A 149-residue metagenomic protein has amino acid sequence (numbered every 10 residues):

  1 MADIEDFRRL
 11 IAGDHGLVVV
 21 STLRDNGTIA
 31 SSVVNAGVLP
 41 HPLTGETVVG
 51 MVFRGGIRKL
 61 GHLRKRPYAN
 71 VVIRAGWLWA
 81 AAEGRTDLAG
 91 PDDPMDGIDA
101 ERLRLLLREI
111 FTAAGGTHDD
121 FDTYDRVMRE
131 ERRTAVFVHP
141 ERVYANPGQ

Functional and structural regions predicted by a protein language model:
M1-V19: Short, basic/aromatic recognition patches
A2, W77-Q149: Charged, gly/pro-rich active-site loop segments
F7, P42-T44, H118: General secondary-structure edge motif
L10-I11, L63, I110, V138: A generic structural signal for nonpolar/aromatic side chains embedded in well-ordered alpha-helices
G13-D14, K65-R66, E130-R132: Structured helix-beta-strand junction loops
H15-G55, L63, A69-I73, A81-R85: Short beta-strand segments
